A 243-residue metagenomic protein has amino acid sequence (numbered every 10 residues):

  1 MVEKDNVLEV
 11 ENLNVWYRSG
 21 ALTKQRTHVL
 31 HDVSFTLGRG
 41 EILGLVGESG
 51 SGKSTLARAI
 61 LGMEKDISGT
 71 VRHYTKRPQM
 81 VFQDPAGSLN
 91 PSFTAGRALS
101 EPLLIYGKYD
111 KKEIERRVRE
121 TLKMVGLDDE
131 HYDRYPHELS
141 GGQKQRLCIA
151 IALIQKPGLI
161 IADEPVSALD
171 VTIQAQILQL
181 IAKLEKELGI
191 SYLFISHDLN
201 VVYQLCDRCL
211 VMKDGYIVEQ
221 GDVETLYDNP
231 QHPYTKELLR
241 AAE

Functional and structural regions predicted by a protein language model:
E113-E130, L239-R240: Conserved ABC ATPase "signature" region
Y135-L139, Q143: Conserved ABC ATPase signature
I154-G158: A short, proline-enriched helix->beta-strand linker immediately N-terminal to the Walker B motif in ABC-type P-loop
V202-Q204: A short, surface-exposed alpha-helical micro-motif characterized by mixed small hydrophobic and charged/polar residues
Q220-G221: ABC ATPase "signature
